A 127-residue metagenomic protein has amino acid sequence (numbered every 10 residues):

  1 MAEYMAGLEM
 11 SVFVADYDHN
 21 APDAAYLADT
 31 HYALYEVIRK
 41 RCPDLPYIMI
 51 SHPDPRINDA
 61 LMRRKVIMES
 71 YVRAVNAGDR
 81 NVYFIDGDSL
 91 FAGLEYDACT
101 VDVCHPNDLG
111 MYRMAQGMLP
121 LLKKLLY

Functional and structural regions predicted by a protein language model:
M1-D44, H52-P55: Oxyanion-hole/transition-state-stabilizing segment in secreted/luminal serine hydrolases and related acyltransferases
E3-G7, I57-Y127: Catalytic His-Asp segment of secreted/periplasmic serine-dependent ester chemistry enzymes
S51-H52, M62: Active-site-proximal helix/loop segments of hydrolytic enzymes
